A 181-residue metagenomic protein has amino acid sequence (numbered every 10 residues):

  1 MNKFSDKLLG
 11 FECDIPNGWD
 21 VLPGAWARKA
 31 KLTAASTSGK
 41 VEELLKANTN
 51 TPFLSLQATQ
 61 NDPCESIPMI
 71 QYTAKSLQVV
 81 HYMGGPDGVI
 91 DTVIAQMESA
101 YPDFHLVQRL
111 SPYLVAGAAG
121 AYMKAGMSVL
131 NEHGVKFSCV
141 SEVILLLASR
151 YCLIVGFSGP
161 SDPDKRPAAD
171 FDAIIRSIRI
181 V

Functional and structural regions predicted by a protein language model:
N2-D6, Q57-Q60, S111-V115, A125: Short acidic-hydrophobic surface loop/beta-edge motif
S5, D14, L145-L147: Well-ordered beta-strand positions
K7-G85: Secretory pathway targeting signatures of secreted, lumenal, and periplasmic proteins
F11-C13, G120-A121, L153: Short, isolated positions in well-ordered beta-strands
W19, S149-V181: Surface-exposed amphipathic alpha-helical segments
G24-A25, H133-G134, D164-A169: A short, polar/proline- and glycine-enriched secondary-structure boundary/capping micro-motif
Q60-D62, V115, I144-S149: Short glycine/proline-enriched loop/turn "hinge" motifs that connect secondary-structure elements and lie
Q71-I144: Signature of long, low-cysteine stretches enriched in small and polar/charged residues
